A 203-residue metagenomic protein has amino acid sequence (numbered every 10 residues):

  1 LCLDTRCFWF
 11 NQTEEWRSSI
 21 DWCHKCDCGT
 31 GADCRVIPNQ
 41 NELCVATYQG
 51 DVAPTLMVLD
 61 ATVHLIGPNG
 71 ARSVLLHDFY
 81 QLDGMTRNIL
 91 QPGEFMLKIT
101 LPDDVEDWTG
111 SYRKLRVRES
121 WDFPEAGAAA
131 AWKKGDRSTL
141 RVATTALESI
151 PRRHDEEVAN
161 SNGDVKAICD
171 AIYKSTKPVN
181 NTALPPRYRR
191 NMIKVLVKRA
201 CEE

Functional and structural regions predicted by a protein language model:
L1-E203: C-terminal structural segment of proteins
